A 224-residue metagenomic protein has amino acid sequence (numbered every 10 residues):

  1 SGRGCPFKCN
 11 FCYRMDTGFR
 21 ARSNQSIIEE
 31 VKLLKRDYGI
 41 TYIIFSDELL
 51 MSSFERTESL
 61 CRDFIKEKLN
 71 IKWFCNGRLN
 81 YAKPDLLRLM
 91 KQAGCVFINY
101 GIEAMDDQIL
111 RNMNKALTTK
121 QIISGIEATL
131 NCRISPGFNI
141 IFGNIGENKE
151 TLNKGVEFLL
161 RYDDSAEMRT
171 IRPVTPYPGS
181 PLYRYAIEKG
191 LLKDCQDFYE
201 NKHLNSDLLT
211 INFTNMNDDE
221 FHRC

Functional and structural regions predicted by a protein language model:
S1-G137, F142, E157: Radical SAM [4Fe-4S] cluster-binding motif and immediate context
S23, R78, L86, T118 (+3 more regions): General structural signal for secondary-structure boundaries
S23, S53, D106, N148 (+2 more regions): Intrinsic-disorder/low-complexity, polar/charged segments
M51-F54, E147, P178-G179: Substrate-binding strand-loop-helix patch in Rossmann-like NAD(P)-dependent oxidoreductase/epimerase domains
E150-C224: C-terminal accessory regions of radical SAM enzymes
